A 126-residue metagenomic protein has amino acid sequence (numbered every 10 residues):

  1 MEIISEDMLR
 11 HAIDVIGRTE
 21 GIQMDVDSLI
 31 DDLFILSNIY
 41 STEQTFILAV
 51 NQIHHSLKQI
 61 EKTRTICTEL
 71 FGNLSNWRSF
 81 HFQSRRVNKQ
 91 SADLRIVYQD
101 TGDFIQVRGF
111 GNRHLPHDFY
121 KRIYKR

Functional and structural regions predicted by a protein language model:
M1-G17, G21, L74-R126: Enriched for short, Lys/Arg-rich terminal
M1-K58: Arg/Lys-rich, positively charged N-terminal/basic patches that mediate binding to nucleic acids
T45, L70, S79-H81: Intrinsic disorder/low-structure terminal segments
H55-T63, F71, R78: Short, contiguous, well-structured surface segments enriched in hydrophobic/aromatic residues
C67: Phosphate-/polyanion-interacting regions in eukaryotic proteins
